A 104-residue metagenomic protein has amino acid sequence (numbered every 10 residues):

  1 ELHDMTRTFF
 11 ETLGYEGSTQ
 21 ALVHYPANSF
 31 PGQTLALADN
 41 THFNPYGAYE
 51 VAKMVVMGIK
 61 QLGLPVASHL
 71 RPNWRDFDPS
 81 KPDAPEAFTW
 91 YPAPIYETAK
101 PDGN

Functional and structural regions predicted by a protein language model:
E1-M5, N44: Active-site-proximal beta-strand/loop segments in catalytic clefts of secreted hydrolases
D4-G17: Short, solvent-exposed beta-strand-terminating loops
Y15-N104: Conserved catalytic region of serine esterases and O-acyltransferases that act on ester linkages in lipids
